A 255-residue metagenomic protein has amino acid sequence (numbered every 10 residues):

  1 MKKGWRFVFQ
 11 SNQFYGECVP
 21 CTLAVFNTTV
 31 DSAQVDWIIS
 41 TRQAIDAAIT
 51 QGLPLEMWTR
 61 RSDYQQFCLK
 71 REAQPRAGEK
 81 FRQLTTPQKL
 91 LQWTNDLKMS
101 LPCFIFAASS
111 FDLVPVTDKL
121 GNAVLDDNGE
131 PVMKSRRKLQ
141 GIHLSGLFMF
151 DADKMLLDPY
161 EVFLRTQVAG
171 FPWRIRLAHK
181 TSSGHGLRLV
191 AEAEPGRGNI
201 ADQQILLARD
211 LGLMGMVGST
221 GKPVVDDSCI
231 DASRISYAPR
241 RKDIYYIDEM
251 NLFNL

Functional and structural regions predicted by a protein language model:
K2-H185, A193-A201, I205-L206: Signature for HUH/AEP ssDNA processing cores
L147-M149, V190, I235-Y237: Conserved hydrophobic/aromatic beta-strand scaffold that supports enzyme active sites
K180-L187, I230-I235: Short Gly/Ser/Thr- and Asp/Glu-enriched loop/turn motifs at secondary-structure junctions
P195-G196, M214-L255: Catalytic "initiation/cleavage/transfer" segments centered on a nucleophilic residue and adjacent nucleic-acid-engaging
R209-L213: Surface-exposed substrate-engagement region within the catalytic domains of secreted or surface-exposed extracellular
